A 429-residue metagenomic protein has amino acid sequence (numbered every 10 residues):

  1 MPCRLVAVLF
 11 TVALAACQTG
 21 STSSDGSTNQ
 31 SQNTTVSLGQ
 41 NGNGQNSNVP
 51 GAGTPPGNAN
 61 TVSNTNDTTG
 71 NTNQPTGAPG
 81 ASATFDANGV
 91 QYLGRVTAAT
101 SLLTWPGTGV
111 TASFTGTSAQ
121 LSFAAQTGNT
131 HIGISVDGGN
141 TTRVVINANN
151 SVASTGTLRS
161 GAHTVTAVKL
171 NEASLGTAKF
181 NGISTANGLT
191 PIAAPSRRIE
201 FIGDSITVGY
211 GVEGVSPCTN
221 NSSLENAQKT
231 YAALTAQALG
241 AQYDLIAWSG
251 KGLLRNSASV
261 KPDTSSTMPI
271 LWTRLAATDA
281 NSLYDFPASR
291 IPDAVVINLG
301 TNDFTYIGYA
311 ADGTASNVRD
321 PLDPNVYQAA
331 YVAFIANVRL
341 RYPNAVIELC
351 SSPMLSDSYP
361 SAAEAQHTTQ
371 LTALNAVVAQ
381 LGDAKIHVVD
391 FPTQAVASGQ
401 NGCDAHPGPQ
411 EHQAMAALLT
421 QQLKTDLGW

Functional and structural regions predicted by a protein language model:
V6-A15: Bacterial N-terminal signal peptides
C17-G39, G44-A52, G57-N58, G70-I202 (+1 more regions): N-terminal secretory targeting modules
W105-G107, N149, V168-G176, V212 (+5 more regions): Conserved SGNH/GDSL esterase-like catalytic core that processes O-acyl groups on lipids and polysaccharides
L189-I192, A280-I291, A336-Y342, T425-W429: Surface-exposed acidic, glycine-flexible loop patches that form ligand/cofactor-binding and adhesion interfaces
R198-I202, T207, Y243-A247, D293-N298 (+2 more regions): Structural recognition of the beta-strand scaffold that forms the well-ordered cores of secreted hydrolase catalytic
F201, T230, L234, L322 (+5 more regions): Extracytoplasmic/secreted proteins, especially bacterial periplasmic and envelope-associated proteins
T207, A236, G240, D244 (+5 more regions): Sec-exported extracytoplasmic/periplasmic mature domains
K261-D263, S352-W429: Catalytic His-Asp segment of secreted/periplasmic serine-dependent ester chemistry enzymes
